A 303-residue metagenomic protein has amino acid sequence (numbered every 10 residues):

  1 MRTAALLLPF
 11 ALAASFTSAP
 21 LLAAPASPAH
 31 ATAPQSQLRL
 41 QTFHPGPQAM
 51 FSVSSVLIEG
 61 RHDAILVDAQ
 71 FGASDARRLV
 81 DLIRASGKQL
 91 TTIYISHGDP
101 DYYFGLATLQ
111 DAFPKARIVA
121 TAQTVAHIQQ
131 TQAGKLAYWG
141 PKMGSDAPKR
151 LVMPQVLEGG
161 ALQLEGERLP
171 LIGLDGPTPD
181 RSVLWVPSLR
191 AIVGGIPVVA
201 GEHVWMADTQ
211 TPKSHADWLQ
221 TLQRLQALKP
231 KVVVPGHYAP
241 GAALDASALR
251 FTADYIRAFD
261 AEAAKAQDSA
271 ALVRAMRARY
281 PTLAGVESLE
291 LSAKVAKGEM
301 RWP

Functional and structural regions predicted by a protein language model:
M1-A5: Positively charged n-region of N-terminal signal peptides that target proteins for export
L7-P20: Bacterial N-terminal signal peptides
T17-A31: Signal peptide processing junction and immediate N-terminal pro/mature segment of secreted/exported proteins
P28-H30, A227-V232, P240-P303: Accessory terminal helices/loops
P34-A85, V183-I196: Conserved beta-strand hairpin/beta-sheet module of binuclear metal-dependent hydrolase folds, prominently
F71-G72, R168, I172-G176, D180-R250 (+2 more regions): Metallo-beta-lactamase
S74-V119: Active-site metal-binding motif and surrounding structural segment of the metallo-beta-lactamase
A126-D180, P187-S188, L222, Q226: Metallo-beta-lactamase
